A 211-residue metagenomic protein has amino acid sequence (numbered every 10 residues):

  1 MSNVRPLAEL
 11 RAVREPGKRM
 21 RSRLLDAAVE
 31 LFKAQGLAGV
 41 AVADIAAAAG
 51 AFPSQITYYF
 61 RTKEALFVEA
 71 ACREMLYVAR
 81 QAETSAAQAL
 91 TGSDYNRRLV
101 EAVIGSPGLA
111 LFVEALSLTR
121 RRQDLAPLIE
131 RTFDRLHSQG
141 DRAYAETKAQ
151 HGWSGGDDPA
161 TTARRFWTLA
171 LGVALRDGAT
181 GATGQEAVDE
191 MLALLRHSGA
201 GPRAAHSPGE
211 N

Functional and structural regions predicted by a protein language model:
M1-R19, R203-N211: N-terminal intrinsically disordered/low-complexity leader segments
R23, A27-A65, E69: Helix-turn-helix
R23, A27-Q35, Q81, L111 (+2 more regions): Solvent-exposed, amphipathic alpha-helical segments
T62, R121-Q123: Short loop-to-helix capping motifs
A65, E69, R80-L109, P159-F166: Hydrophobic alpha-helical connector segments
C72-Y77: Short, basic, alpha-helical segments at the C-terminal edge of helix-turn-helix-like DNA-binding modules
V78-T84, I104-V113, Q123-Q150, T161 (+1 more regions): Amphipathic alpha-helical packing segments from all-alpha helical-bundle domains
A126-E130, K148-N211: Hydrophobic/aromatic-rich alpha-helical bundle segments in the mid-to-C-terminal region
